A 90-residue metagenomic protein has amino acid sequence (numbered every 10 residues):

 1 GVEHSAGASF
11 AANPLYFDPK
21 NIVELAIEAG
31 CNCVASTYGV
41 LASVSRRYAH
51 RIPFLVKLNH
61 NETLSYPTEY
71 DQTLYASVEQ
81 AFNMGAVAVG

Functional and structural regions predicted by a protein language model:
H4-G90: Alpha/beta enzyme core
